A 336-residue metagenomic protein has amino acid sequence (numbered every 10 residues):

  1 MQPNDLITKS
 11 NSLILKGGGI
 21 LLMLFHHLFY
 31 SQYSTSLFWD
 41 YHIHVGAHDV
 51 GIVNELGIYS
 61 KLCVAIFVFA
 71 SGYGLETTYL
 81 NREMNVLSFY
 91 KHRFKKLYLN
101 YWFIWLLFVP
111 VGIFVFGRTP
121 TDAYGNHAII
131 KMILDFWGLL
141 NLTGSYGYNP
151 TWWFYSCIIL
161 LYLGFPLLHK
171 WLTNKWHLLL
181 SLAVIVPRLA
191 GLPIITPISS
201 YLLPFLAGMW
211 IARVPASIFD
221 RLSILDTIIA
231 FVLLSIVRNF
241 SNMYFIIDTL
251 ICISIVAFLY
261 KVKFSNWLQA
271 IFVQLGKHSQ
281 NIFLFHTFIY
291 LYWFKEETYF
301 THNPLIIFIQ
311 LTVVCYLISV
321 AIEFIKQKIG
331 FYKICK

Functional and structural regions predicted by a protein language model:
M1-A183, Q274, H278, Y299-K336: Membrane-cytosol interface segments of multi-pass membrane proteins, especially ER/Golgi lipid-handling enzymes
V184-V314: Alpha-helical transmembrane segments and terminal signal-anchor/GPI-anchor hydrophobic tails, characterized by long
